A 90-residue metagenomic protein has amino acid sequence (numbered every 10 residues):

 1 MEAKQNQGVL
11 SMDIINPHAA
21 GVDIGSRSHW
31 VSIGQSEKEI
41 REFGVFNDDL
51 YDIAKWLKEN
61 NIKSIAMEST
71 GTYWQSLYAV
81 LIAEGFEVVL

Functional and structural regions predicted by a protein language model:
M1-L90: Phosphate- and other anionic-substrate recognition elements at nucleic-acid/protein interfaces
